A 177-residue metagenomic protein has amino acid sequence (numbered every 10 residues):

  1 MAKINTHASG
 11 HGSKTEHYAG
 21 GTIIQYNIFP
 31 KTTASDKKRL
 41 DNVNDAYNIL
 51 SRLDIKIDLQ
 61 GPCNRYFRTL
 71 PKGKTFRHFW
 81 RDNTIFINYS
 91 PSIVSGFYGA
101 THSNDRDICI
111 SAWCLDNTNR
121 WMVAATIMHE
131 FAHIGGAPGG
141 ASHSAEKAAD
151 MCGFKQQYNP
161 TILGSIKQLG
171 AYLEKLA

Functional and structural regions predicted by a protein language model:
M1-A124, I134-A177: Predominantly extracellular/secreted Zn2+-dependent metalloproteases
I127: Substrate/cofactor-recognition hotspot
E130: Walker B catalytic acidic pair
